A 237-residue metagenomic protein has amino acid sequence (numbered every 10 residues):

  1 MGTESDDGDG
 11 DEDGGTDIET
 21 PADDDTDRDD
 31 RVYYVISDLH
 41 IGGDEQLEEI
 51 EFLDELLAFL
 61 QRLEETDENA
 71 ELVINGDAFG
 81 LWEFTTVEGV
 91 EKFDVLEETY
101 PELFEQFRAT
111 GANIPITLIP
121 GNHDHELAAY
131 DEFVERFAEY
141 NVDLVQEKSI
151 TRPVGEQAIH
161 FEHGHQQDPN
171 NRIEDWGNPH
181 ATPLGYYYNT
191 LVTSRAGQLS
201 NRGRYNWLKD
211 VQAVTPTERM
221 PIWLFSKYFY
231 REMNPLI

Functional and structural regions predicted by a protein language model:
G2, D6-D9, G14-I237: Extended recognition/assembly regions associated with phosphoester-bond processing machinery
